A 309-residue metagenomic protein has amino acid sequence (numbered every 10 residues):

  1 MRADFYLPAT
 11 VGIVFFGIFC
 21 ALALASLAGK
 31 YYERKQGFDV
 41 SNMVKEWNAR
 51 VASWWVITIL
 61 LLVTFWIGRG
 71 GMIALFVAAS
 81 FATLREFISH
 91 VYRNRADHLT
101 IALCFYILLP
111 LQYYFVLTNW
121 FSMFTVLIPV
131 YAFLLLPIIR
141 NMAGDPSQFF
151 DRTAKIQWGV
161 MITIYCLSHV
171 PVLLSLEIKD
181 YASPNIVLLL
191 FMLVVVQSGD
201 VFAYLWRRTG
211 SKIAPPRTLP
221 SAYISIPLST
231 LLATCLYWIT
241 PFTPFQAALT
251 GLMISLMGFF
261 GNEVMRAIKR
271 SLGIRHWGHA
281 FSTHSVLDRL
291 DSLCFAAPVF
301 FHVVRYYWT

Functional and structural regions predicted by a protein language model:
M1-M257: Membrane-embedded alpha-helical bundles of polytopic integral membrane proteins
G71, I107-P110, T283, C294 (+1 more regions): Juxtamembrane helix-loop transition sites at the ends of transmembrane segments in multi-pass membrane proteins
A222, L252, N262, H284-V286: Gly/Ser/Thr-rich helix-start
S255-E263, R289-C294: Hydrophobic transmembrane alpha-helical segments of multi-pass transport and channel proteins
G261-H276: Transmembrane alpha-helical segments of integral membrane proteins
L272-L293: Interfacial loop-to-transmembrane junctions
H302-T309: Juxtamembrane boundary at the C-terminal end of a transmembrane helix
